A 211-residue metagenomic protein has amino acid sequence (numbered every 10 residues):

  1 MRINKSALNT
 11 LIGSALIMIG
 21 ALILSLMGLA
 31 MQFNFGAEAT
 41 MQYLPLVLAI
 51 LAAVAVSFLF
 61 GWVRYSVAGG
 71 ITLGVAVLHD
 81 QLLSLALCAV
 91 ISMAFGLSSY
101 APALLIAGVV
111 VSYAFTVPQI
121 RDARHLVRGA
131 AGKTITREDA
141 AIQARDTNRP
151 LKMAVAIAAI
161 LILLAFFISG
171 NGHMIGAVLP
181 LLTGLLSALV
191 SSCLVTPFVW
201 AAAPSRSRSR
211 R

Functional and structural regions predicted by a protein language model:
M1-A68, T72, S92-G96, G170: Structural signature of multi-pass, alpha-helical inner-membrane proteins
N9, G13, L44, L48 (+7 more regions): Alpha-helical transmembrane segments of multi-pass inner-membrane proteins, especially transporters/permeases
G13-L22, L26, P45-S57, G61 (+4 more regions): Hydrophobic alpha-helical transmembrane segments in multi-pass membrane proteins
A39-Q42, A144, K152, A177: Hydrophobic alpha-helical elements at and bordering transmembrane segments of multi-pass membrane proteins
F60-G61, M153-P204: Hydrophobic, glycine/alanine-rich multi-pass transmembrane helices and their short helix-loop junctions in large
G69-G129, L194, F198: Hydrophobic transmembrane alpha-helices and their membrane-interface caps in long multi-pass transport proteins
R121-T134, V199-R211: Juxtamembrane helix-loop transition segments at the membrane interface in multi-pass membrane proteins
A131-M153: Helix-loop junctions and hydrophobic alpha-helical segments within the transmembrane domains of large membrane
